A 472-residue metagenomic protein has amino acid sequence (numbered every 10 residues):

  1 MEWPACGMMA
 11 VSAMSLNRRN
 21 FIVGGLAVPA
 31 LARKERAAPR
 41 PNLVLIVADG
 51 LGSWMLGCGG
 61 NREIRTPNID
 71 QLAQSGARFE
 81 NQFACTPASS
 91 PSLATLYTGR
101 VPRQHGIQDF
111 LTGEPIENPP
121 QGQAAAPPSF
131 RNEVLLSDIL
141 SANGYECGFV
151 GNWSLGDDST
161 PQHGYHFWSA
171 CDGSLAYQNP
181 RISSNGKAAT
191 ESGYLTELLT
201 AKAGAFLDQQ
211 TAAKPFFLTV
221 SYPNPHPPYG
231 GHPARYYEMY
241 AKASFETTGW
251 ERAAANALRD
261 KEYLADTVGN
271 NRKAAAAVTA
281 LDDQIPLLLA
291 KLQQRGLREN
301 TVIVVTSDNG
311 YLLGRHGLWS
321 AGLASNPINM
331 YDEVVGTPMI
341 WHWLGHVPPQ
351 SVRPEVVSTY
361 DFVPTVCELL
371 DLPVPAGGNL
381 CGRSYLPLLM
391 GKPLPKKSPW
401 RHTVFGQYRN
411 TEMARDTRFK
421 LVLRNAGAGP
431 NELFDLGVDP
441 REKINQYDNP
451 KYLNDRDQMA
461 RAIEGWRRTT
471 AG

Functional and structural regions predicted by a protein language model:
M1-L16: N-terminal secretory signal peptides
G7, V11, A32-L45: C-terminal segment of N-terminal export signals and the immediately downstream linker at the start of the mature
S12-L26: N-terminal secretory signal peptides and thylakoid transit peptides that target proteins across membranes
N20, G24, N68, P91 (+8 more regions): Alpha-helical elements of Rossmann-like donor-binding domains used by nucleotide-donor carbohydrate transfer enzymes
A37-P41, A48-E63, A170-V357, L369-N379 (+5 more regions): Active-site-proximal cap/lid insertion segments
I46, G52-G148, F167-S174: Active-site segment of extracytoplasmic enzymes that catalyze sulfate/phosphate-ester chemistry
T66, L96, N152, P161 (+3 more regions): Polar, surface-exposed loop/tail segments that function as active-site lids or cofactor/substrate-recognition elements
A414-T417, R424: Active-site beta-strand termini and strand-to-loop segments that position acidic
